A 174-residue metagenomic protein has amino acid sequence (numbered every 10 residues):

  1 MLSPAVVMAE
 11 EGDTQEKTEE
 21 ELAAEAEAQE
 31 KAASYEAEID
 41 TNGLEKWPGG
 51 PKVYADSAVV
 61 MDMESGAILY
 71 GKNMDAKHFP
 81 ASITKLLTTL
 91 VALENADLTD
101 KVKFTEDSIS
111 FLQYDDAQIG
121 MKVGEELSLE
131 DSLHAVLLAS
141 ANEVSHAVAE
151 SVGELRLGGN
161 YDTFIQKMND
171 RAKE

Functional and structural regions predicted by a protein language model:
M1-A9: Sec-dependent N-terminal signal peptides of Gram-positive bacterial secreted proteins and lipoproteins
E10-E174: Active-site-adjacent loops and short helices of periplasmic peptidoglycan-processing enzymes
